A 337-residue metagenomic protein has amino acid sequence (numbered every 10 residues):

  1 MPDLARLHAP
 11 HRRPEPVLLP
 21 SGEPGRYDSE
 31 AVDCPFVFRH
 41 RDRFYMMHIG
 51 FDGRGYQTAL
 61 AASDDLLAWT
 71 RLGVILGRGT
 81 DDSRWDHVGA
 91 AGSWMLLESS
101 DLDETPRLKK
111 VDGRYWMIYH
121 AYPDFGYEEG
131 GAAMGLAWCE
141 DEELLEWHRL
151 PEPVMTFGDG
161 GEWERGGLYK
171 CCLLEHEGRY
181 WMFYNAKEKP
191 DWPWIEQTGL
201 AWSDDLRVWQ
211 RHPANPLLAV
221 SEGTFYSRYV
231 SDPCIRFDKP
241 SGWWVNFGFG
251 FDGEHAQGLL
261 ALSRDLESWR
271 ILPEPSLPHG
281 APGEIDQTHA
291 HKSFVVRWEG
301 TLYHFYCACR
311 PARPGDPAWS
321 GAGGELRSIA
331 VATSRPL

Functional and structural regions predicted by a protein language model:
M1-G92, L96-G166, L174-R228, F237-T288 (+1 more regions): Beta-rich carbohydrate-recognition and catalytic domains
D232-C234: Alpha-helical membrane-embedding segments and immediately adjacent membrane-interface amphipathic helices
H291: Predominantly extracellular/luminal carbohydrate-interaction, adhesion, and secreted-enzyme modules that are
F294: Conserved active-site neighborhood of enzyme catalytic/cofactor-binding cores
